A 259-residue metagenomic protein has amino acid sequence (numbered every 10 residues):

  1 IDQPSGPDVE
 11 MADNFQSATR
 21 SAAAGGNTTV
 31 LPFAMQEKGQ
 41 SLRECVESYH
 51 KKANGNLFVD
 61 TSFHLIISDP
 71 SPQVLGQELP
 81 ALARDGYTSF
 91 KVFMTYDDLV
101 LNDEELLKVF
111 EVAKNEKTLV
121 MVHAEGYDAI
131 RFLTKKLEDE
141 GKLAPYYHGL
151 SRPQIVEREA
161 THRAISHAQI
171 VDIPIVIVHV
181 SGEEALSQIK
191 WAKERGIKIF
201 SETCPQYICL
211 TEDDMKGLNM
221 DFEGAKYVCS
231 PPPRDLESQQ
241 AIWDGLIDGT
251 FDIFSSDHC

Functional and structural regions predicted by a protein language model:
I1, T29-P32, F58, E138-G149: Gly-rich Lys/Arg/Thr-decorated short loops/hinges at beta-loop-alpha junctions or inter-strand turns that position
I1-D13, A34, D60-L75, M94 (+2 more regions): Active-site mouth loops of central-metabolism enzymes
I1-N56: Metal-associated gating/positioning segment near the N- to mid-region
M11-T19, D69-L82, R163-A164: Short, acidic/polar
K38-Q40, P70-P72, L99-V100: Acidic-and-aromatic substrate-binding clefts and catalytic sites of carbohydrate-active enzymes
L42-D60, H64, L107-V122: Alpha-helix-loop-beta-strand connector modules within alpha/beta enzyme cores
Q77-F254: Histidine/acidic residue-rich metal-binding segments in metalloenzymes
D257: Short phosphate-coordinating micro-motif centered on Lys-Gly-acidic
